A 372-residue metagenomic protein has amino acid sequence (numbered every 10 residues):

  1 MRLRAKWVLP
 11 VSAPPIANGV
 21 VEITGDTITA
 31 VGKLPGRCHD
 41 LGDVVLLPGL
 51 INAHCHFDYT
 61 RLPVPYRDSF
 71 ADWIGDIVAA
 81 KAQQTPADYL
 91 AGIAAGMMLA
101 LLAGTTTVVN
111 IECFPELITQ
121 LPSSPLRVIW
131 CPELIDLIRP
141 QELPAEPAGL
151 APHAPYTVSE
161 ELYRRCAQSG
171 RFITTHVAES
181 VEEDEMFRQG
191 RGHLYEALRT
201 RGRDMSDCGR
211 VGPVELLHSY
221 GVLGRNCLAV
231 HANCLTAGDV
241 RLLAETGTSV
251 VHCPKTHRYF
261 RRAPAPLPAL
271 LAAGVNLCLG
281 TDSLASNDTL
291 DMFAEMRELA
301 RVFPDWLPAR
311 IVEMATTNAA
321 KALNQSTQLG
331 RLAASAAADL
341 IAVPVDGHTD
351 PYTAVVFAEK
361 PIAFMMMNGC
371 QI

Functional and structural regions predicted by a protein language model:
M1-G36, Q325, C370: N-terminal metal-binding scaffold of metallo-dependent hydrolase/deaminase domains
L9, A337-I372: C-terminal cap of metal-dependent C-N hydrolases
E22, V45, R61-S124, L143: Alpha-helical scaffold segments that flank or form the walls of functional sites
K33-L47: Active-site metal-binding motif and surrounding structural segment of the metallo-beta-lactamase
G49-T60, F172-E182: Histidine-centered catalytic micro-motifs
T60-A91, S180-G224, L299: Active-site gating loops and adjacent loop-to-helix segments of metal-dependent hydrolytic enzymes
V181-Y195, V240, A244, R261-L270 (+1 more regions): Histidine/acidic-residue-rich catalytic or RNA/ligand-binding cores of hydrolases and nuclease-related proteins
Y220-V222, A265-V345: His/Asp/Glu-enriched, well-ordered alpha-helical/loop segment that forms or immediately abuts the divalent-metal
